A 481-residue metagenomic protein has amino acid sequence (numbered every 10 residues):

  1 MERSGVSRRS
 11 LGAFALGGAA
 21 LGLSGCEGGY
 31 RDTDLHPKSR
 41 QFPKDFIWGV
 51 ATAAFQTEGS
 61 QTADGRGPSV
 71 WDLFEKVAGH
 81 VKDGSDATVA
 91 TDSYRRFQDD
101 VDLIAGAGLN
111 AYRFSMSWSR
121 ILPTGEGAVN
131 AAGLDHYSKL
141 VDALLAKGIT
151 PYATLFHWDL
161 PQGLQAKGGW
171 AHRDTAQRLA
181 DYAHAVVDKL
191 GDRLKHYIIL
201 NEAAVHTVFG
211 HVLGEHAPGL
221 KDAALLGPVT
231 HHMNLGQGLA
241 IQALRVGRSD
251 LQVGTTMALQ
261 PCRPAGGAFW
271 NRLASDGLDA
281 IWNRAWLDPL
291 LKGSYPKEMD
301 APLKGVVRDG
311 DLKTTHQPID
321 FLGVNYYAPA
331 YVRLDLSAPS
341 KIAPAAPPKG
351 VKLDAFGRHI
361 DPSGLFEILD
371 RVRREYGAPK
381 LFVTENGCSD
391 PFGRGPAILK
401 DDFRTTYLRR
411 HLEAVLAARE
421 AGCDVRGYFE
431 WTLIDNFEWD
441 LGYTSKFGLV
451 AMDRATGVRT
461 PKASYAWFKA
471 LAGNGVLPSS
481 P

Functional and structural regions predicted by a protein language model:
E2-G5, R9-G29: N-terminal export signals
S4, R9, G127-V129, K167-G169: Short low-complexity, flexible loop/linker segments enriched in glycine and/or proline with clustered acidic
S4-G5, A90, R358: A structural signal for short, well-ordered beta-strand elements
G5-V6, N110, D401: Short alpha-helical segments used as structural interaction elements across diverse proteins
A15, G108, G148: Conserved functional loop/turn residues at catalytic and ligand-binding sites
D32-A78, T124-G125, D135-L399, F403-P481: Active-site region of glycoside hydrolase catalytic domains
G59-Y137: Active-site-adjacent substrate/metal-binding segments within catalytic domains of carbohydrate-active enzymes
